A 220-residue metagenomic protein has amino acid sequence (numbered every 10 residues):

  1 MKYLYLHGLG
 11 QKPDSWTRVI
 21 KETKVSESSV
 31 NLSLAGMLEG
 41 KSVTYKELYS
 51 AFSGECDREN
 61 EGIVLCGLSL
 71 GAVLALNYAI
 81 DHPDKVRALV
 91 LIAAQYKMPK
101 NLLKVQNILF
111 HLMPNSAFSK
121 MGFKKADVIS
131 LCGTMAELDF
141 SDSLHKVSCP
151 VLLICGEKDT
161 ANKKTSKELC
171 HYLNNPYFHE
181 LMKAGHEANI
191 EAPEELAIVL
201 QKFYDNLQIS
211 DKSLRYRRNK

Functional and structural regions predicted by a protein language model:
M1-E39: Conserved HGGG/HGGXW glycine-rich cap/lid loop of the alpha/beta-hydrolase fold
I20-K21, S29-V64, I198: Active-site loop/oxyanion-hole signature of alpha/beta-hydrolase fold enzymes
Y45, L76, I80-D81, A88-N115: Flexible "cap/lid" loop of the alpha/beta hydrolase fold
G67-G71, A75: Gly/Ala-rich beta-loop-alpha elbow adjacent to hydrolase catalytic centers
A117-F140, K158: Hydrophobic, aromatic-rich cap/lid helix
K146-V147, L153-C155: Short beta-strand/loop motif that positions the catalytic acidic residue of the alpha/beta-hydrolase fold
T160-T165: Conserved alpha/beta-hydrolase "acid-adjacent" motif
A184-P193: Catalytic histidine-centered segment of alpha/beta-hydrolase-like enzymes
